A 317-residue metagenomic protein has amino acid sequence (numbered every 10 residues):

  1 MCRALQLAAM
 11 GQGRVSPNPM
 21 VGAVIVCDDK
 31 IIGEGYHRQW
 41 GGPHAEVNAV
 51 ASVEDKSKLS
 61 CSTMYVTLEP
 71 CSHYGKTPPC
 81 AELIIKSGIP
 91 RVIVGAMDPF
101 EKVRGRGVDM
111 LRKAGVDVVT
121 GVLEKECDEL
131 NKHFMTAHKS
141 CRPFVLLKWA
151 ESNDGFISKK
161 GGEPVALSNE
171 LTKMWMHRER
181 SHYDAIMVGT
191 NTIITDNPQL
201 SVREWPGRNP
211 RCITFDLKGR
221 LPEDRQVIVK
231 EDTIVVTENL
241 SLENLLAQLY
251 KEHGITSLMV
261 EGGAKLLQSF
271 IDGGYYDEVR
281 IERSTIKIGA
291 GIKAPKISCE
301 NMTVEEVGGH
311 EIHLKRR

Functional and structural regions predicted by a protein language model:
M1-P19, E34, V53-E54, K58 (+1 more regions): Enzymes that bind and transform nitrogen-containing heteroaromatic metabolites
R14-V15, G42, V122-A150: Proteins enriched for Cys/Gly/acidic motifs involved in redox and nucleic-acid/cofactor modification
G22: Helix-turn-helix
I25-E126, R211, S269-I271: Zn2+-dependent cytidine deaminase-like catalytic core
S62-S72, S140-E151: N-terminal pre-triad scaffold of radical SAM enzymes
T77, R104-G107, L130-H133, S158-E163 (+1 more regions): Short acidic, glycine/serine/threonine-rich loops at helix termini
V108, E124-N131, K173-M176, R180: Hydrophobic, well-ordered secondary-structure segments
R112-D117, T136-V145, P206-N209: Short, structured secondary-structure boundary patches
